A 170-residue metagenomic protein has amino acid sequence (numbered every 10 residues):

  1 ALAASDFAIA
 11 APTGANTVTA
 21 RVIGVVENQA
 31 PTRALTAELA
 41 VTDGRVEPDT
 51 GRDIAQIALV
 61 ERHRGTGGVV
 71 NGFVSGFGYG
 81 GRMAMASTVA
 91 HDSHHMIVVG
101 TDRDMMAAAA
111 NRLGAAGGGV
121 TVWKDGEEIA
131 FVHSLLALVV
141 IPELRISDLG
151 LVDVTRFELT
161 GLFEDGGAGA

Functional and structural regions predicted by a protein language model:
A1-A55: Hard-cation-handling environments
A1-R21, M83, V98, M106-R112 (+1 more regions): ATP-dependent carboxylate/acyl-activation modules
D6, T13, V26, E61-R64 (+3 more regions): A broadly conserved detector of short glycine/acidic/proline-rich loop/turn motifs that flank catalytic sites and bind
P12, V22, T66, L159 (+1 more regions): Intrinsically disordered, low-complexity segments enriched in small/polar residues
P12-R33, A90, T101, S134 (+1 more regions): Contiguous hydrophobic segments
R33-W123: Conserved mixed alpha/beta catalytic, RNA-binding, or beta-rich assembly cores of soluble enzyme, regulatory
A55, F73-S93, A110, G117-A170: Catalytic centers of hydrolytic enzymes
